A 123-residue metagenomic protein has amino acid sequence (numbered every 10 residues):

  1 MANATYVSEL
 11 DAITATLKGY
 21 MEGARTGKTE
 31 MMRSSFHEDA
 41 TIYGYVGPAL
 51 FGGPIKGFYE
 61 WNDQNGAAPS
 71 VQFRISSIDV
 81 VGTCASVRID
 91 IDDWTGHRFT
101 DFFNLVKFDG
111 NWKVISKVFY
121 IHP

Functional and structural regions predicted by a protein language model:
M1-E30, S34, E38: Short, low-complexity N-terminal intrinsically disordered segments enriched in polar/charged residues
S8-A12, T41-R98: Surface-exposed, charged secondary-structure patches
G23, P69-Q72, S77-V81, W112-V114 (+1 more regions): Low-complexity, flexible helical/coil segments
K28, S35, V46-P48, F102 (+1 more regions): Residue-level detector of alpha-helical recognition elements and their boundaries
F36, I91-D93, V118-F119: Short beta-strand segments enriched in hydrophobic/aromatic residues within well-folded beta-rich domains
E38, T83, G110-N111: Beta-strand-connecting loop/turn residues
R98-P123: Short beta-strand edge/turn micro-motifs at domain boundaries
